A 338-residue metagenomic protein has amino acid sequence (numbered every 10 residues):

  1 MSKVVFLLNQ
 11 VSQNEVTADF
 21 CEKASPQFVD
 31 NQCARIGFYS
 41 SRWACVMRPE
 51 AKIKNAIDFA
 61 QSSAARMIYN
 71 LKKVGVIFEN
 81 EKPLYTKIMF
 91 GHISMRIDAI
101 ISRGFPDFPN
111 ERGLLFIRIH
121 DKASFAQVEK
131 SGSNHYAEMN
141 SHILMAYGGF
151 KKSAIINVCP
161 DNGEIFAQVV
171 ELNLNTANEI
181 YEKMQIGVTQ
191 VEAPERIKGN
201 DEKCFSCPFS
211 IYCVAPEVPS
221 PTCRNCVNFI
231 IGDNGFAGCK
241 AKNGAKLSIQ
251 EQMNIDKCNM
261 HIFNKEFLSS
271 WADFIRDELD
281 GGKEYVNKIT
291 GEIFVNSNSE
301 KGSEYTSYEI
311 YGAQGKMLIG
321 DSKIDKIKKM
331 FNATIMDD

Functional and structural regions predicted by a protein language model:
M1-L114, D121-A123, V128, C258-H261 (+5 more regions): Metal-dependent nuclease catalytic cores that hydrolyze phosphodiester bonds in DNA/RNA, characterized by
E79, L114-F116, S153-N157: A structural signal for short, well-ordered beta-strand segments and their strand-loop junctions that often border
P83, R118-K122, F150, V158-D161: An acidic- and aromatic-residue-enriched active-site/binding cleft used to recognize and process polar
G91-H92, N134-E138: Short, glycine/acidic-rich beta->alpha junctions
Q127-N134, Y147-N243, N254-D338: Metal-dependent nuclease catalytic regions and adjoining charged, substrate-binding loops involved in nucleic-acid end
S141: Generic structural marker for isolated residues within well-ordered, non-membrane alpha-helices of soluble domains
K246-Q252: Short linker/helix segments within small regulatory modules
